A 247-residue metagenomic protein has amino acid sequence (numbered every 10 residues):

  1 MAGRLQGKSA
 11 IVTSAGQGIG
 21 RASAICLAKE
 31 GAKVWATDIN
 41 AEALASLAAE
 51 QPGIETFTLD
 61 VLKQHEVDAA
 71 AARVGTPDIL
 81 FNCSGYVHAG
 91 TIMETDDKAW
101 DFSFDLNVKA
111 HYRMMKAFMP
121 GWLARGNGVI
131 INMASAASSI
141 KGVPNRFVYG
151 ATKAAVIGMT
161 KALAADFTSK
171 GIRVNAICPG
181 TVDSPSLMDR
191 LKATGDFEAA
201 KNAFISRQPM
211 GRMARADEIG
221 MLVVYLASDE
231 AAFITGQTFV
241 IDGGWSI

Functional and structural regions predicted by a protein language model:
A41, P179-D189, S228: Short, flexible catalytic-loop segment of classical short-chain dehydrogenase/reductase
T91-I92, D96-F104, F204: Substrate-binding pocket helix/loop in short-chain dehydrogenase/reductase
Y112, R212-I241, S246: C-terminal substrate-recognition "lid" of short-chain dehydrogenase/reductases
M115, T152, T160: Active-site helix of classical SDR
P120, A165-D166, A232: Alpha-helical segment proximal to the catalytic Tyr-Lys
S135: Residue(s) in the substrate-gating loop at a strand-loop-helix junction that position the organic substrate next
T168, R173, I234-G236: Short, small/polar-rich loop/turn modules that mediate ligand/substrate recognition or access, typified
